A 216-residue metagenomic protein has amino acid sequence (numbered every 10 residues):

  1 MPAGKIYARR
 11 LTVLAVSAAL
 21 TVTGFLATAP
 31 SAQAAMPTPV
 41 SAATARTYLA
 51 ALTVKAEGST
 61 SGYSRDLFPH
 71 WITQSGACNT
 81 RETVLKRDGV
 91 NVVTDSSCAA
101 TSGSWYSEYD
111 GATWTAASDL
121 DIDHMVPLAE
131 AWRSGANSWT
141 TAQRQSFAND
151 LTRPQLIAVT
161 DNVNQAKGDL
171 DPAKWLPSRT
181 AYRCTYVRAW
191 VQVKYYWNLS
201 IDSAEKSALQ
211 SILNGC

Functional and structural regions predicted by a protein language model:
M1-A35: Secretory targeting and sorting signals
A19-L20, K86, S134: Alpha-helical transmembrane segments and their juxtamembrane interfaces
F25, A32-S75, S203-S207: N-terminal module-boundary/linker segments of secreted carbohydrate-active enzymes
Y48-L52, D66, T83-R87, A131 (+3 more regions): Residues that form generic nucleotide/phosphate-binding pockets
V54-L128: Secreted/periplasmic proteins that engage bacterial cell-wall peptidoglycan
W105-C216: Domain-level detector of nuclease and nuclease-like folds in predominantly extracellular/periplasmic contexts
